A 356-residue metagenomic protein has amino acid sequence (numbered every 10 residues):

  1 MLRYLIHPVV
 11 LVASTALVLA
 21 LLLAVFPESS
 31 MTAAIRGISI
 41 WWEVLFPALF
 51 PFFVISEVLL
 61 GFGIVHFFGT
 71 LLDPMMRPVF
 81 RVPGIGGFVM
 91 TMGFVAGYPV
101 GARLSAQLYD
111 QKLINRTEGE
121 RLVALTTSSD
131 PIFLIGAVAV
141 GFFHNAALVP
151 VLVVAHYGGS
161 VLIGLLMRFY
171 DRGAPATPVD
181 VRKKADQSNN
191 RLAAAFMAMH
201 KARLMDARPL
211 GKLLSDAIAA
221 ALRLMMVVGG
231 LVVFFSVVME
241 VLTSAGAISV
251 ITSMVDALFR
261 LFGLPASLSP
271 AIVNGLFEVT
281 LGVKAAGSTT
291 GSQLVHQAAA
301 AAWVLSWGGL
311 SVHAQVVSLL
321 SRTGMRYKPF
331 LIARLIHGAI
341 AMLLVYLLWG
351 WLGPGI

Functional and structural regions predicted by a protein language model:
M1-L5, R172-A219: Intrinsically disordered, low-complexity non-transmembrane regions of multi-pass membrane transporters
L11-S30, F52-G63, R168, H200-R208 (+2 more regions): Structural signal for alpha-helical transmembrane segments and their membrane-water exit/capping regions in multi-pass
E28-I40, S249-S253, G353-I356: Membrane-interface helix termini and inter-helical loops of multi-pass transporters
E43, A48, F52, S56 (+16 more regions): Alpha-helical transmembrane segments in multi-pass membrane proteins
V79-F143, P270-G291, H296-T323: Alpha-helical membrane segments and immediately flanking helix-loop junctions that form or couple to the substrate/ion
L113-G173, Q315-L344: Membrane-core helix-loop-helix motifs of multi-pass transport proteins
L214, I218-A299: Transmembrane helical segments that form the transport core of multi-pass membrane transport proteins
L344-I356: Juxtamembrane boundary at the C-terminal end of a transmembrane helix
